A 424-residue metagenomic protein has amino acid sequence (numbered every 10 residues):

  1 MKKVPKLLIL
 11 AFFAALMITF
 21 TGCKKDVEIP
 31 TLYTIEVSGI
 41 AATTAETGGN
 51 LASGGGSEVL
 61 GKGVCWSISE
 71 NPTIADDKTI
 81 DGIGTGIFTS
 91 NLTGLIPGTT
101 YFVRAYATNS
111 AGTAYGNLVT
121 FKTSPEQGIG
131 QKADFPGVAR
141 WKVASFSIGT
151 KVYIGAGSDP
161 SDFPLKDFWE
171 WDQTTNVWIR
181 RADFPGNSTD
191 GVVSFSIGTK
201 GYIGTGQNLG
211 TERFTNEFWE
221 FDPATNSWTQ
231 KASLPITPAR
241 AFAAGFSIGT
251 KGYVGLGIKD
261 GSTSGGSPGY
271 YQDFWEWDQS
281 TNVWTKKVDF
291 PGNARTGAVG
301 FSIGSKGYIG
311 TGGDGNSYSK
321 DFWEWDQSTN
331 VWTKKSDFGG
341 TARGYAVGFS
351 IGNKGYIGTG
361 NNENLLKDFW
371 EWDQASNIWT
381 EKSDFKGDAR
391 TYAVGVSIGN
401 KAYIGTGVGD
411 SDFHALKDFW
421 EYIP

Functional and structural regions predicted by a protein language model:
M1-T21: Sec-dependent bacterial lipoprotein signal peptides
L8-F12, A42, G399, T406-G407: Short, intrinsically disordered, low-complexity terminal segments
F20-P125: Short, surface-exposed linear motifs at loops/turns and structural transition points
K25-I29, E46, I83, T89-L92 (+2 more regions): Kelch-like beta-propeller repeat domains
